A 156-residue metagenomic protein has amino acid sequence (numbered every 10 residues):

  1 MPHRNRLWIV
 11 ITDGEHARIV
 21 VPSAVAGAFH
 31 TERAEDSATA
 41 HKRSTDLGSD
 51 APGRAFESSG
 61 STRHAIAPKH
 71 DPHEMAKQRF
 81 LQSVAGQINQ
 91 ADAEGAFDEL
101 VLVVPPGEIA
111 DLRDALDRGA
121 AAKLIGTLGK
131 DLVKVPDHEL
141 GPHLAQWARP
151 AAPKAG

Functional and structural regions predicted by a protein language model:
M1-G156: Terminal alpha-helical anchor/extension segments at protein ends
